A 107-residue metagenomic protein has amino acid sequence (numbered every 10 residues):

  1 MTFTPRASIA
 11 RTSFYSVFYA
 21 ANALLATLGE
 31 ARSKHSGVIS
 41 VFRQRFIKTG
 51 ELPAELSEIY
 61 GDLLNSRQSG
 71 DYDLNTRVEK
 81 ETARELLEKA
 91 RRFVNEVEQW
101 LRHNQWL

Functional and structural regions predicted by a protein language model:
M1-L107: Terminal alpha-helical segments
